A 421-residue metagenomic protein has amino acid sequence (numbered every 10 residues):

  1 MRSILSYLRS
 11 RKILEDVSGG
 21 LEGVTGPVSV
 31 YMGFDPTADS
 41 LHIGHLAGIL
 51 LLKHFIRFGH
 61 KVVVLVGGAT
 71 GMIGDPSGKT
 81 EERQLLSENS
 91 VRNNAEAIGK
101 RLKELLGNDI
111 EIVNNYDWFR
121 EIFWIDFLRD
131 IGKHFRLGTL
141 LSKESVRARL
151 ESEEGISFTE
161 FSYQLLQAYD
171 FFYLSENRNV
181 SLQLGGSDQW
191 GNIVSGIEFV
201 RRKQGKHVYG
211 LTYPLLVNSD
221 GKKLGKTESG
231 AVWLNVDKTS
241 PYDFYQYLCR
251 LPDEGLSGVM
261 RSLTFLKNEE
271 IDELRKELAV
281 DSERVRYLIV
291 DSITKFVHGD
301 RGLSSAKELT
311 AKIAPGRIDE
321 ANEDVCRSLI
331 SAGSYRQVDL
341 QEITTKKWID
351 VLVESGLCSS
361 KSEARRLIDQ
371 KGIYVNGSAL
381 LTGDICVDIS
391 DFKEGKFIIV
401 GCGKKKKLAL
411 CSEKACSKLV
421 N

Functional and structural regions predicted by a protein language model:
M1-Q189, V194-I197, Q204-Y209, K222: NTP-dependent nucleotidyl-transfer catalytic core
R202-N421: Conserved nucleotide- and phosphate/pyrophosphate-binding catalytic cores in adenylate/nucleotidyl-handling enzymes
